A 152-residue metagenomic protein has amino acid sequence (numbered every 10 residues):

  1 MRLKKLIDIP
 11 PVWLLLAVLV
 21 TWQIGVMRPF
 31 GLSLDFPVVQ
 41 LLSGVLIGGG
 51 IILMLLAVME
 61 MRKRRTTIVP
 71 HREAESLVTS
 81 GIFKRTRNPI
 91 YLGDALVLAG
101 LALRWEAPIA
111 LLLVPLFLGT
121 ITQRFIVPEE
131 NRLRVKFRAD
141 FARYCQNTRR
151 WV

Functional and structural regions predicted by a protein language model:
M1-S80, L92-V152: Membrane-anchoring alpha-helices and their flanking helix-loop junctions
F83: Solvent-exposed interhelical
N88: Extended, alpha-helix-rich binding/interface surfaces that flank or overlap catalytic cores and mediate recognition
